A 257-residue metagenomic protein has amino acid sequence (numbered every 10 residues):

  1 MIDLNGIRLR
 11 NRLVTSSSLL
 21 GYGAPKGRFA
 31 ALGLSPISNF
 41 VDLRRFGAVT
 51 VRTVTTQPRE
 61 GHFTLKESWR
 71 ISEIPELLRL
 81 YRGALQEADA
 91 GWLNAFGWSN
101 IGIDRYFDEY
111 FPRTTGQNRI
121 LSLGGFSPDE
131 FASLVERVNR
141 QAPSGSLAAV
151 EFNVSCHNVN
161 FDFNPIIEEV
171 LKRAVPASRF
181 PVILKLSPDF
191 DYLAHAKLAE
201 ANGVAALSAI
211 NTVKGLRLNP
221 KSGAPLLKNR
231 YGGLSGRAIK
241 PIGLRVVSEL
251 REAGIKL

Functional and structural regions predicted by a protein language model:
M1-R119, G125-D129: N-terminal capping/small domains of soluble enzymes
L13-S16, G47-R52, R119-L123, A148-F152 (+3 more regions): Hydrophobic faces of well-ordered beta-strands that scaffold small-molecule active sites in alpha/beta enzyme cores
S18-L20, V54, G124-F126, S155-H157 (+2 more regions): Active-site beta-loop-alpha junctions enriched in small/polar residues
K26-I37, D129-R140, F190-N202, E249-A253 (+1 more regions): Catalytic cores of alpha/beta
R45-F46, P143-S146, R179-F180, L198-A206 (+1 more regions): Glycine-enriched alpha-helix->loop->beta-strand junction motifs that scaffold or abut catalytic
W92, V154-I166, H195-I255: Glycine/Thr-rich beta-alpha phosphate-binding loop at enzyme active sites
I103-G116, P165-P188, L227-L257: Alpha-helix-loop-beta-strand connector modules within alpha/beta enzyme cores
V135-S187: Metal-dependent enolase-superfamily TIM-barrel catalytic cores that perform enediolate-based chemistry
